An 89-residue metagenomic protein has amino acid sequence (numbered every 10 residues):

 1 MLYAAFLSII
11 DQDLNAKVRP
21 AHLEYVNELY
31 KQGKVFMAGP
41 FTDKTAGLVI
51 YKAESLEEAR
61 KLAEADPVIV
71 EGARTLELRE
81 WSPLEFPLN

Functional and structural regions predicted by a protein language model:
M1-N89: Conserved, structured core segments of small domains
